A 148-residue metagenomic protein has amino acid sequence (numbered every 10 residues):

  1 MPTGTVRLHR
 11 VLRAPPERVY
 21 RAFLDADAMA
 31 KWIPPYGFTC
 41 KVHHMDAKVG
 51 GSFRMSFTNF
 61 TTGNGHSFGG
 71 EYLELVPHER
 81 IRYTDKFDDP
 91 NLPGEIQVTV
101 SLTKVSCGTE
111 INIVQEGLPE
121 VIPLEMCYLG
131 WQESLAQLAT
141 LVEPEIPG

Functional and structural regions predicted by a protein language model:
M1-T39: Hydrophobic ligand-binding cavity/cleft-lining segments
T3-H9, P16, C40, S52 (+4 more regions): Intrinsic-disorder/low-complexity, polar/charged segments enriched in Ser/Thr/Lys/Arg/Asp/Glu/Gln
R13, L75-P77, V105-C107: Structural motif
V19, M29, F53, Y72 (+4 more regions): Hydrophobic pocket/interface hotspot
L24, L135-E143: Short amphipathic alpha-helical signal-transduction/dimerization elements
K41-T84: Glycine-rich portal/gate segments that line the openings of hydrophobic small-molecule binding cavities
V42, L141-G148: Short, highly charged C-terminal tails/helix-capping segments
R82-Q132: Beta-strand/loop substructures that line and gate deep hydrophobic ligand-binding cavities in soluble
